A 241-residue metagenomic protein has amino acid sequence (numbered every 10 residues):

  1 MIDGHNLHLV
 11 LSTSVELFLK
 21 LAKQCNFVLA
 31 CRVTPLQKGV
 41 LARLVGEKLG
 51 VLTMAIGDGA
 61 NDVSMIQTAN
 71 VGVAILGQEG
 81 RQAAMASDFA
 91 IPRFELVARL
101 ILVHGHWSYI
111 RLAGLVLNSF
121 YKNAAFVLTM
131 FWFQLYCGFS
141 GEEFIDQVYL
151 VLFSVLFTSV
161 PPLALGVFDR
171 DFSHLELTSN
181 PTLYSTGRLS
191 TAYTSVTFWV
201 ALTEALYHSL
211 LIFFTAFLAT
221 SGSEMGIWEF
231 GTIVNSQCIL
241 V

Functional and structural regions predicted by a protein language model:
M1-M54, G59, V63, T68-V241: Membrane-embedded transport module
